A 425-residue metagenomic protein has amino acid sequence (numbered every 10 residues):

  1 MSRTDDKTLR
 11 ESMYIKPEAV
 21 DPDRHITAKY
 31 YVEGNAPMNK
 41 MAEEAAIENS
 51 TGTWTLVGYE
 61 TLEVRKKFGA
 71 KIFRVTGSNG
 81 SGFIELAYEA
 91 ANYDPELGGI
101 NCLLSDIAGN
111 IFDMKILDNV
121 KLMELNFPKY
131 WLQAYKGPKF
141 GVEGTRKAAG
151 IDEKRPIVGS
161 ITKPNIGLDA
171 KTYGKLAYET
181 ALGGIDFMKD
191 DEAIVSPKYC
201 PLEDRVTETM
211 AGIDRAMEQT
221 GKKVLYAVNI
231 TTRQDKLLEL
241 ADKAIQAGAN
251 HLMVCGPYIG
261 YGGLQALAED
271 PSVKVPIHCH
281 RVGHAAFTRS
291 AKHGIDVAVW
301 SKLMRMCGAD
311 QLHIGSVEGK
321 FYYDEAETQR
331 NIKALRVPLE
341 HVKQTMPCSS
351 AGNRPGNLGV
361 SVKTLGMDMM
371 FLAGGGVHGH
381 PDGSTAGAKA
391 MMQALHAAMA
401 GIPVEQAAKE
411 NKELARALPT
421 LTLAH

Functional and structural regions predicted by a protein language model:
M1-L182: N-terminal capping/small domains of soluble enzymes
Y30-A36, P156-G174, V224-K236, G283-V297 (+1 more regions): Active-site mouth loops of central-metabolism enzymes
N49-S50, W54, C200-V228, Y261-G283 (+2 more regions): Alpha-helix-loop-beta-strand connector modules within alpha/beta enzyme cores
P138-A149, I194-A216, Q234-L237, G256-K274 (+3 more regions): Active-site-adjacent beta->alpha loops and helix N-cap segments on the catalytic face of soluble alpha/beta enzymes
I166-I230: Internal metal/ion-chelating core segments
E239-D242, A247-A373: Catalytic alpha/beta core domains of metabolic enzymes, predominantly
S384-H425: Extended, intrinsically disordered, low-complexity segments
